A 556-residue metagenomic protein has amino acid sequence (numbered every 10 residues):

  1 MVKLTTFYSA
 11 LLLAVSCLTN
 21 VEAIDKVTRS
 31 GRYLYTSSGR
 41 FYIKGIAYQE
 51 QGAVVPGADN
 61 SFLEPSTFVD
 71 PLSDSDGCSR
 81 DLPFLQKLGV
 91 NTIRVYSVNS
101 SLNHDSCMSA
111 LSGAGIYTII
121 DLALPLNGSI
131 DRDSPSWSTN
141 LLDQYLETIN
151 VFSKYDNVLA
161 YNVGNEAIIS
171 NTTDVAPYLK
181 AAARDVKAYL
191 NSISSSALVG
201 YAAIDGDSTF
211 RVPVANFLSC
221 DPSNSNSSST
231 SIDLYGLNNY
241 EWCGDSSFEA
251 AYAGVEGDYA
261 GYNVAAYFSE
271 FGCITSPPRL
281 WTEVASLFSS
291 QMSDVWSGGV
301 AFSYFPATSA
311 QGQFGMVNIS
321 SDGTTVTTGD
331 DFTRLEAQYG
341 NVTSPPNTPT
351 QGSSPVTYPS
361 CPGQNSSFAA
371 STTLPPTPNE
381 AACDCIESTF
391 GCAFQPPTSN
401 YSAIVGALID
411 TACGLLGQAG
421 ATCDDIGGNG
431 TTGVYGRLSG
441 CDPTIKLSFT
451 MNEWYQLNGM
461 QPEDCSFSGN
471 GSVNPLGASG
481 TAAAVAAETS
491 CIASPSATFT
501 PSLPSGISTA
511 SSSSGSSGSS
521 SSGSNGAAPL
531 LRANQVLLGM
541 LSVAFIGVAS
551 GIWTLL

Functional and structural regions predicted by a protein language model:
V2-L4, L11-Y35, R184, N525 (+1 more regions): N-terminal signal peptide
V21-S37, Y304-L408, L415, F449 (+2 more regions): Fungal extracellular Ser/Thr-rich, low-complexity intrinsically disordered regions
I24-A114: Active-site-adjacent substrate/metal-binding segments within catalytic domains of carbohydrate-active enzymes
A58-L85, N140-V151, T209-N226, E249 (+2 more regions): Short, acidic/polar
G77-S129, K180-G200, Y259: Aromatic-lined substrate-binding rim segments of carbohydrate-active enzymes
Y145-D174, G200: Active-site groove signature of glycoside hydrolases
D174-D294, T328, P349-A370: Noncatalytic carbohydrate-binding groove/subsite architecture in carbohydrate-active enzymes
S522-L556: Cleavable C-terminal sorting propeptides in eukaryotic secreted/cell-surface proteins
